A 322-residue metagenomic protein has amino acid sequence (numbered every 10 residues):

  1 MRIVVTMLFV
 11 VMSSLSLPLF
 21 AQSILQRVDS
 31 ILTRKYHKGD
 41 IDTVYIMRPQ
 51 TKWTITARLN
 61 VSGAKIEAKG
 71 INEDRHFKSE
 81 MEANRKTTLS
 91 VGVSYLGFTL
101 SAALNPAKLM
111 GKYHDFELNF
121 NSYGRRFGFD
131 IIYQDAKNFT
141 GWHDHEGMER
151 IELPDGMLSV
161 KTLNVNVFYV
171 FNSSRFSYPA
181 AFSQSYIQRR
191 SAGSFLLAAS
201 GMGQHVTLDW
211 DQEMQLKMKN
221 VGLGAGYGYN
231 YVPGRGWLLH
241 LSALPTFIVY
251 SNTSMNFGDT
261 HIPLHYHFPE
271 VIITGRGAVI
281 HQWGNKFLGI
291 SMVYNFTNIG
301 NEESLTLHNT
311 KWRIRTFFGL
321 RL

Functional and structural regions predicted by a protein language model:
V44, P49, E117-K217, V293: Outer-membrane pore/translocation modules
P49-I55, T87, L96-F98, R125-F129 (+5 more regions): Outer-envelope beta-barrel architecture signal
I55-A57, V91, L100-A102, F129-I131 (+5 more regions): Membrane-embedded beta-strand positions of outer-membrane beta-barrel proteins
L59-K65, Y95-T99, L104-K108, G124-R126 (+7 more regions): Transmembrane beta-strands of outer-membrane beta-barrel pores
G63-K65, N72-S79, M202-N285, F296: Outer-membrane beta-barrel transmembrane domain signature
E67-D74, D115, G141-E146, P179-F182 (+3 more regions): Outer-membrane beta-barrel translocator domains and adjoining extracellular loop/strand segments of Gram-negative
S79-A83, A107-K112, P154-S159, E213-K219 (+2 more regions): Replace "Gram-negative outer membrane beta-barrel proteins" with "bacterial and organellar outer membrane beta-barrel
N164-V167, T310-L322: Outer-membrane beta-barrel "beta-signal"
